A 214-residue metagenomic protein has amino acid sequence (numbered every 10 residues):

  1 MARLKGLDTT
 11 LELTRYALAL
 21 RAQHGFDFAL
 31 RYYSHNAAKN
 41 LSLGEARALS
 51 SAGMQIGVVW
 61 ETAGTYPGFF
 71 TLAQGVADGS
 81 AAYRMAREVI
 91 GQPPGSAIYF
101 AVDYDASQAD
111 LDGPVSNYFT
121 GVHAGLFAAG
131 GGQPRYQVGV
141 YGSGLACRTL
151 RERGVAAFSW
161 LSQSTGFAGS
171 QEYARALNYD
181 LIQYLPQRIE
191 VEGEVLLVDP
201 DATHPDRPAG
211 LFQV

Functional and structural regions predicted by a protein language model:
A2-E12, R31-D112: Substrate-binding cleft of extracellular glycoside hydrolase catalytic domains
A2-T10, L18, Q23, C147-V214: Functionally critical loop-and-helix segments that line ligand-binding/catalytic clefts of soluble enzyme domains
Y16-R21, L43-R47, F119-H123: Short amphipathic alpha-helical segments and helix-helix/interface helices
L20, A81-V89, G121-A128: A generic secondary-structure signal
A22, S50-G53, F127: Anion (oxyanion) recognition and catalysis
A106-G130: Active-site cleft segment of glycoside hydrolase catalytic domains centered on the general acid/base Glu
F127-R148: Aromatic-lined carbohydrate-recognition surfaces of secreted/lumenal glycan-active proteins
